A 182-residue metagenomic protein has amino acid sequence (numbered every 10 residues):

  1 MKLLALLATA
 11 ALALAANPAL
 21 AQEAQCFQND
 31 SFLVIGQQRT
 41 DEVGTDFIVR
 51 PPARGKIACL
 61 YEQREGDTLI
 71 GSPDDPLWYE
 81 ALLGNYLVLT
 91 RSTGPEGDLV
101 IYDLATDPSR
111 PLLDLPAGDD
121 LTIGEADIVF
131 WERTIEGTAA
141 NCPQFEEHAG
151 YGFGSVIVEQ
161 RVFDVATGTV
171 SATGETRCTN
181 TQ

Functional and structural regions predicted by a protein language model:
M1-L7: Bacterial N-terminal signal peptides that target proteins for export
A16-P18: N-terminal signal peptide c-region/cleavage motif recognized by signal peptidases
L20-D74: Terminal domain-start segments
Q22-N29, Q38-R39, T122-Q182: Acidic, small-residue rich beta-repeat scaffolds with periodic aromatic anchors
E23-D30, S72-E80, D114-E125: Repeated scaffold domains used in trafficking and secretory/extracellular systems, primarily beta-propellers
S31-I48, L83-S92, A126-G137: Short beta-strand elements that form the blades of beta-propeller/WD-repeat-like and other beta-sheet-rich scaffold
D103-T106: Short loop/turn segments that connect beta-strands within beta-propeller blades
R110-P116, A172-T176: Beta-propeller fold detector
